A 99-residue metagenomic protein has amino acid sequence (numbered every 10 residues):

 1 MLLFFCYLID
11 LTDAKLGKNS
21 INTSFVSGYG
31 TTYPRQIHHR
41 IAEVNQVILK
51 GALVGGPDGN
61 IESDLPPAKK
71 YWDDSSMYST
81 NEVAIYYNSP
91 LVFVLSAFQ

Functional and structural regions predicted by a protein language model:
M1-Q99: Aromatic (Trp/Tyr) and acidic
